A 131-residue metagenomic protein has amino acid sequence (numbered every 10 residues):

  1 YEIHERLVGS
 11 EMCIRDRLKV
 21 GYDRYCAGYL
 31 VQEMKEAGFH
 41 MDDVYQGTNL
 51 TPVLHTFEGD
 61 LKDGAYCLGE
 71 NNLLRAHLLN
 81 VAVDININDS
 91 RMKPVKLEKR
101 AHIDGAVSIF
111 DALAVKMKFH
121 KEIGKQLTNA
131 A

Functional and structural regions predicted by a protein language model:
Y1-I14: Single conserved hydrophobic/aromatic residue that forms the stacking wall/gate of nucleotide- or nucleobase-binding
E2-E5, G105, A130: Short linear motifs in intrinsically disordered/low-complexity regions
R6-G9, G21, G64: Glycine-centered flexibility sites
S10, Y22, A101-G105: Phosphate/oxyanion-binding active-site loops and adjacent basic polyanion-contact surfaces
R15-C26: Short glycine-rich phosphate-binding loop at a beta-alpha junction
A27-V31: Short, well-ordered alpha-helical microsegments
E33-I123: Metal-dependent DNA phosphodiester-chemistry modules and their immediately adjacent helices/loops in DNA-processing
K121-A131: Phosphate-handling catalytic cores of nucleic-acid transaction enzymes
